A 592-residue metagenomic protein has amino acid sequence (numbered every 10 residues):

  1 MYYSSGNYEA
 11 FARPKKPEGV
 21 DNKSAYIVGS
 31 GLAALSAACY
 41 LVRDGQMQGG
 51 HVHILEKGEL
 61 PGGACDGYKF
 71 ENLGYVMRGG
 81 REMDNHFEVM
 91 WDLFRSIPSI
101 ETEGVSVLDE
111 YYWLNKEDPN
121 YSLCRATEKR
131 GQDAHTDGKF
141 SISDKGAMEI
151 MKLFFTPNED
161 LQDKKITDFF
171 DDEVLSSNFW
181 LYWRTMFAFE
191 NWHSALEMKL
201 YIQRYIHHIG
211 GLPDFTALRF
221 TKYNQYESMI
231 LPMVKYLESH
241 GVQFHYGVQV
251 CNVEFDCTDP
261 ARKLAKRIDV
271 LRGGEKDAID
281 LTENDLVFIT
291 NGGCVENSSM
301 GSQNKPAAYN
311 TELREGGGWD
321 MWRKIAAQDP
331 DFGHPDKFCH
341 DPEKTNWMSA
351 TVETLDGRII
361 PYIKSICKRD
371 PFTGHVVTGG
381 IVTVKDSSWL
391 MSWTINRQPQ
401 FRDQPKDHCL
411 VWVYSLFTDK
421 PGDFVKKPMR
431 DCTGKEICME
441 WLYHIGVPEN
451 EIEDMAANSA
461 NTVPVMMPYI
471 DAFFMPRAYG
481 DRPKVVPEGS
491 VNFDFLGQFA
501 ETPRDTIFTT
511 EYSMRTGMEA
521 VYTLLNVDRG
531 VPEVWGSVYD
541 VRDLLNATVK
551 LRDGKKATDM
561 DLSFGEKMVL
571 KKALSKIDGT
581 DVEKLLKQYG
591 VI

Functional and structural regions predicted by a protein language model:
M1-A25, R43-H51, K69, L551-I592: Extreme N-terminal leader/targeting segments of oxidoreductases
M1-Y3, A37, L41, G45-N85 (+6 more regions): Beta1-alpha1 glycine-rich phosphate/pyrophosphate-binding loop at the start of Rossmann-like nucleotide-binding domains
R13, G19-E149: N-terminal glycine-rich phosphate/pyrophosphate-binding loop and immediately adjacent elements
S30, G79, M83, K222 (+1 more regions): Alpha-helix N-cap/helix-initiation motif
I100-H207, L218-F220: Rossmann-like flavin
Y121-S122, P483, F499-E511, T523-I592: Glycine- and aromatic-enriched mobile tails/lids
Q203-L286, T290-G292, N304-K305, N310-W319: Helical element adjacent to the flavin cofactor pocket in flavoenzyme catalytic cores
I206-T221, N284-L286, N291-T516, Y522-Y539: C-terminal segments that line or cap access tunnels to active or ligand-binding sites in enzymes and enzyme-associated
